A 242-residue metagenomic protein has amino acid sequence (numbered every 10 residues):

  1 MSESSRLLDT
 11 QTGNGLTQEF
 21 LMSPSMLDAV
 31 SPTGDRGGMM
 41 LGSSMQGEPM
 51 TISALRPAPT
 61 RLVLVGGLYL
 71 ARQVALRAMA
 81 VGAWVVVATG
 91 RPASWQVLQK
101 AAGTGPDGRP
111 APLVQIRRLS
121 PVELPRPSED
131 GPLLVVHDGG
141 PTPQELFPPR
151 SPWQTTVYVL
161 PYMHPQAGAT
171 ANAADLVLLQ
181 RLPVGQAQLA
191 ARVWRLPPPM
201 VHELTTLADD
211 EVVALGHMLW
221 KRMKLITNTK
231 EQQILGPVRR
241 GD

Functional and structural regions predicted by a protein language model:
M1-R109, G216-D242: Extended, compositionally biased accessory segments flanking or bridging domains
P49-T51, R72-Q73, S120-L124, P141-E145 (+1 more regions): A generic local structural motif
R56, R77-A80, R126-E129, F147-P152 (+1 more regions): Conserved catalytic network of the ASCE P-loop NTPase/AAA+ motor domain
L64-Y69, A88-P92, L119, V136-T142 (+2 more regions): Structural motif
A83, P132, D210-E211: Short, surface-exposed beta-edge/turn micro-motifs
G103-Y158: Conserved nucleotide-sensing/catalytic segment adjacent to the nucleotide-binding pocket in NTP-handling enzymes
G140-W220: Replace "adjacent to P-loop NTPase cores in ATP/GTP-dependent enzymes" with "adjacent to NTP-binding cores
